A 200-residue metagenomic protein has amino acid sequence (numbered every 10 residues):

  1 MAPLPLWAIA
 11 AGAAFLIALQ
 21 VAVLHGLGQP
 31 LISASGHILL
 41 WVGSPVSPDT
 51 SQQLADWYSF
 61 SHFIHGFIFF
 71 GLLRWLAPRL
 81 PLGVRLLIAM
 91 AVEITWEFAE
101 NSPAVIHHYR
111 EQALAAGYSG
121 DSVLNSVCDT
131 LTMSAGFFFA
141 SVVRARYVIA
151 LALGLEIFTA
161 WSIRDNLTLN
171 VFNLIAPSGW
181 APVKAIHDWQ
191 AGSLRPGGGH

Functional and structural regions predicted by a protein language model:
M1-Y118, S122, S134-H200: Bulky hydrophobic segments
L124-S126: Active-site metal-coordination segments of metallo-dependent hydrolases
